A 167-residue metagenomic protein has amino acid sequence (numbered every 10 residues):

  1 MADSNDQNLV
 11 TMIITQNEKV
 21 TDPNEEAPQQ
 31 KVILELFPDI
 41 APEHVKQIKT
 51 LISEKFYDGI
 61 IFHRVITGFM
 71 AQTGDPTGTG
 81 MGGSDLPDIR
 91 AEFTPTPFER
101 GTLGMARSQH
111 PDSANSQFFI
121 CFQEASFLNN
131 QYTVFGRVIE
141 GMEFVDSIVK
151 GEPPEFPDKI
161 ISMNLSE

Functional and structural regions predicted by a protein language model:
M1-E167: Cyclophilin-like peptidyl-prolyl cis-trans isomerases
